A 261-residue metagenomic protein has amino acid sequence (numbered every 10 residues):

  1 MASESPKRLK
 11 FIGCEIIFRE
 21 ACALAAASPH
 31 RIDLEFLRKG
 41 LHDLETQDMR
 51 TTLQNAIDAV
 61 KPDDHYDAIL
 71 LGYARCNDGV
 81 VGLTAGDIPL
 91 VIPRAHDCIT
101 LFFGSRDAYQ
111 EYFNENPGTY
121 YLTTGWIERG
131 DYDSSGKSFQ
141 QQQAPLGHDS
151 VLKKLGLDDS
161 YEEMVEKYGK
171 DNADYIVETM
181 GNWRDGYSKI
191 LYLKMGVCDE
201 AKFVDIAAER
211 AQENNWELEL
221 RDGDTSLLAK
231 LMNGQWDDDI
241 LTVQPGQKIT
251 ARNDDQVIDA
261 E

Functional and structural regions predicted by a protein language model:
M1-S28: N-terminal basic/disordered segments at the start of proteins
I12-R19, L70-V81, H96-C98, G125-R129 (+2 more regions): Gly/Ser/Thr-rich loops at beta-strand to alpha-helix junctions that form or flank small-molecule/cofactor-binding
R31-Q47, L220-D222: A short beta-strand-loop structural module common to alpha/beta enzyme folds
Q47-V60: Glycine-rich, highly charged phosphate/nucleotide-binding loops
P62-V81, Y121-S138, V243-E261: Extended, charge-rich low-complexity interaction segments
I88-S135: Long, charge-dense
T119-K202: Active-site rim beta-loop-alpha module in soluble metabolic enzymes
G196-E261: C-terminal accessory domains and tails appended to enzymatic cores
